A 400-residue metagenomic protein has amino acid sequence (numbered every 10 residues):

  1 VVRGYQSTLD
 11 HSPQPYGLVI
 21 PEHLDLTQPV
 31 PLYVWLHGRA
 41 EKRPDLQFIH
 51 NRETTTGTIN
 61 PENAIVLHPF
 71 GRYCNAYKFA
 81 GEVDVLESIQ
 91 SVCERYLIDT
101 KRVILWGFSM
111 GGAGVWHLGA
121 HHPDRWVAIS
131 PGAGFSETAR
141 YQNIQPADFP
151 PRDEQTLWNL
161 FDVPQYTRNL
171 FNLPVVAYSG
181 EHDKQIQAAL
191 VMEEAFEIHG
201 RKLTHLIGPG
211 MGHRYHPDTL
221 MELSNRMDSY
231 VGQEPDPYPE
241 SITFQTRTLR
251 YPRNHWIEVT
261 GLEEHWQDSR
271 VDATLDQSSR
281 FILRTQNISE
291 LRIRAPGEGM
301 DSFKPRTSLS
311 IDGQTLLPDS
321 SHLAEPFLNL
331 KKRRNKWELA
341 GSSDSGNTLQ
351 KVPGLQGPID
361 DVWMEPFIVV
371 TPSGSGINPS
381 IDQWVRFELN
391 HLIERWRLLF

Functional and structural regions predicted by a protein language model:
V1-I20, L190, E194, I198-F400: Alpha/beta-hydrolase-fold serine-hydrolase catalytic core, especially in secreted/extracellular enzymes
H11-Q14, E22-L32: Proline/glycine-enriched tight loop/beta-turn segments at coil->beta junctions that connect or precede beta-strands
E22-Q28, A76-M110, A120-W126, N169: Gly/Ser-rich "nucleophile elbow"/oxyanion-hole loop immediately N-terminal to the catalytic nucleophile in hydrolases
P29-Y96, F367-T371: Active-site machinery of serine-nucleophile hydrolases
A40-N51, D124-L173: Mobile cap/lid helix-loop segments that gate and shape the active-site cleft of serine hydrolases
L105-G107, G132, Y178: Short beta-strand immediately N-terminal to the catalytic nucleophile in serine-hydrolase-like folds
G114-L118: Hydrolases whose catalytic domains are alpha/beta-hydrolase-1, hotdog thioesterase, or metallo-beta-lactamase-like
V175-D183, P209-G210, Q286-N287: Conserved strand-to-loop "acid loop" that flanks and positions the catalytic carboxylate
